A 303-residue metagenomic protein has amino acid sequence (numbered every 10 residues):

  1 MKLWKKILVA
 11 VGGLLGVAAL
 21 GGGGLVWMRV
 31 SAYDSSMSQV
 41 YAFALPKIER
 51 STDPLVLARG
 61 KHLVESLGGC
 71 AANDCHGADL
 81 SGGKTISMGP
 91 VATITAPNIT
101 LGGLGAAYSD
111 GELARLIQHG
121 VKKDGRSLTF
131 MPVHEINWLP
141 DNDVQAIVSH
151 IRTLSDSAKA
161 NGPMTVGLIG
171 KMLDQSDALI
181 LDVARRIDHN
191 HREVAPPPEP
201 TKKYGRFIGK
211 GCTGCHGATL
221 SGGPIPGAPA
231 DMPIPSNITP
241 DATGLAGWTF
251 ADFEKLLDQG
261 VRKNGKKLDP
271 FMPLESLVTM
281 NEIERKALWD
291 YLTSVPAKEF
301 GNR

Functional and structural regions predicted by a protein language model:
K2-S38: N-terminal type II signal-anchor transmembrane helix that functions as the membrane-insertion/stop-transfer segment
G13-G16, V26, V30, L139-K202 (+2 more regions): Extended surface/linker regions that mediate inter-domain or inter-protein docking in multi-component redox
G21, V26, S109-K122, E135-N161 (+2 more regions): C-terminal capping alpha-helices of c-type cytochrome domains
S38-S66, D177-G209: Electrostatic cytochrome c docking/interface patches
F43-A44, G77-E112, S127-P140, V166 (+3 more regions): Gly/Gly-Pro-rich "capping" loops immediately C-terminal to redox-active cysteine motifs in periplasmic/lumenal
T52, L57, L67, G125 (+9 more regions): Interaction-mediating elements
G60, L67-D79, I147, G205 (+4 more regions): The canonical Cys-X-X-Cys-His
S81-G83, K123-L128, T153-G162, A195-P200 (+3 more regions): Inter-heme linker and motif-flanking segments adjacent to c-type heme-binding CXXCH motifs in c-type cytochromes
